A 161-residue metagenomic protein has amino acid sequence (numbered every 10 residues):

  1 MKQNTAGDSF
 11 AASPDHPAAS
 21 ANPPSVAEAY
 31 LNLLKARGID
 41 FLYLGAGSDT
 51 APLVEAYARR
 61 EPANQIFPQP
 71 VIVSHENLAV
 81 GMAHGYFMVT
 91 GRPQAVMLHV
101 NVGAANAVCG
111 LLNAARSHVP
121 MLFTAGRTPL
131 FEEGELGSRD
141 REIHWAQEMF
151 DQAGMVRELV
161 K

Functional and structural regions predicted by a protein language model:
K2-K161: N-terminal alpha/beta PP-like core and its mobile active-site loop of ThDP/TPP-dependent enzymes
